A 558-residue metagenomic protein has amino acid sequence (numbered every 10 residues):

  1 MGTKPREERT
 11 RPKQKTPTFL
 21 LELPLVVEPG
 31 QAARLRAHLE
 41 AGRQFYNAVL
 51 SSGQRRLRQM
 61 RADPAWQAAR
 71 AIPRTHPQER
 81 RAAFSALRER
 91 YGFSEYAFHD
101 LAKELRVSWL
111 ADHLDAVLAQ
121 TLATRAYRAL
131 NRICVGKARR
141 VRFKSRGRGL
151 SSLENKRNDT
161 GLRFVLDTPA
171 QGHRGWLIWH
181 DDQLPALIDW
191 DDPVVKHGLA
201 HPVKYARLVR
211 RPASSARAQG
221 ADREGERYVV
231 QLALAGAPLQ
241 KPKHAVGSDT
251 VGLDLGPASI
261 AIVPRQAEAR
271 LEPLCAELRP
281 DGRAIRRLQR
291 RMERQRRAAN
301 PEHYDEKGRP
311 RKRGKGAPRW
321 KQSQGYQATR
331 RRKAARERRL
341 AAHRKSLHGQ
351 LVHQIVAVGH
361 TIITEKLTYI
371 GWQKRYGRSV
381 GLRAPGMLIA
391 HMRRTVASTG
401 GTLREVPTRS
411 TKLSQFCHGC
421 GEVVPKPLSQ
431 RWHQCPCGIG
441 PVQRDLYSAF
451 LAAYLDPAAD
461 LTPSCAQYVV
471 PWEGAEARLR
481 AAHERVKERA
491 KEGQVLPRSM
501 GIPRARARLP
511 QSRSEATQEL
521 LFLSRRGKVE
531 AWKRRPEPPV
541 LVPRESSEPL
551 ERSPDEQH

Functional and structural regions predicted by a protein language model:
G2-L118, Q557: Gly/serine-rich nucleotide phosphate-binding loop at the start of the catalytic core of nucleotide/ADP-ribose-handling
R9-K13, P212-G220, A235-P242: Catalytic micro-motifs at enzyme active sites that drive phosphoryl/nucleotidyl and oxygen chemistry
T16-L20, V27-P29, W109-H113, A126 (+4 more regions): Nucleic-acid-interacting cores, centered on viral/eukaryotic replication and modification enzymes
F19-L25, L184-K196, E272-A276: Generic detection of short hydrophobic beta-strand segments and adjacent strand-loop junctions
V49, T121-A129, I133, L446-D456: Stable alpha-helical structural segments in soluble proteins, enriched in small hydrophobic residues
S51, A62, K137-R146, E302-G308 (+1 more regions): Short coil/turn segments at secondary-structure boundaries
A71-A221, L382: Acidic carboxylate diad motif detector
E226-H558: Positively charged, helix-rich recognition surfaces that bind polyanionic ligands
